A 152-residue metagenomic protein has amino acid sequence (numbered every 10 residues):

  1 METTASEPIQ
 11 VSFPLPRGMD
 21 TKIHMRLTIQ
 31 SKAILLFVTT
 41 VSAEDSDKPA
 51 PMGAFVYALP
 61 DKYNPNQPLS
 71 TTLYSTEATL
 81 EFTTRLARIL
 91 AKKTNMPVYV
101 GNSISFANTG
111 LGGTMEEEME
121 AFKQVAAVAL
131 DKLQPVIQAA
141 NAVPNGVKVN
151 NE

Functional and structural regions predicted by a protein language model:
M1-P16: Short, Gly/Pro- and small/polar-rich lid/capping loops
S12-K93, P97-F106, L111-V128, K132 (+2 more regions): Conserved mixed alpha/beta catalytic, RNA-binding, or beta-rich assembly cores of soluble enzyme, regulatory
V143-E152: Eukaryotic low-complexity, non-globular regulatory regions
